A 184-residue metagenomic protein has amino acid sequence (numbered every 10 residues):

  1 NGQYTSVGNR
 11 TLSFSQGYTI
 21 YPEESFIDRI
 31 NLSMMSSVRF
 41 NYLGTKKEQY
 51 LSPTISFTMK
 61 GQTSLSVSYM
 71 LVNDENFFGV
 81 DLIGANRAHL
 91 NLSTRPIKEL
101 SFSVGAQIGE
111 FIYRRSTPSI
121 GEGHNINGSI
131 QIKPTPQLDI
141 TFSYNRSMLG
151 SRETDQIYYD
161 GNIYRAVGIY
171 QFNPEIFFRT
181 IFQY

Functional and structural regions predicted by a protein language model:
N1-Y184: Exposed, low-structure sequence patches enriched in small/polar residues
